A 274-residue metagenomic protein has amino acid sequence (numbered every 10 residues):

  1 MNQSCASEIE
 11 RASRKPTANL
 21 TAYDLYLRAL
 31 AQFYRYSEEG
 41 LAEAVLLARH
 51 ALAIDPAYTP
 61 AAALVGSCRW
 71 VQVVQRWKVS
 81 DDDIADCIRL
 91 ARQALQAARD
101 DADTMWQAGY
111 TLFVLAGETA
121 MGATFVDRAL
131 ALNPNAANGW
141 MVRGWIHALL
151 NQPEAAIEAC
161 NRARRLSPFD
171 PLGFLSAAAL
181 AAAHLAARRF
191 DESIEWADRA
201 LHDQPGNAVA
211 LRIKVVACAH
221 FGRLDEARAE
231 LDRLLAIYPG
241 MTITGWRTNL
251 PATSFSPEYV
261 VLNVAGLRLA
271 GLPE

Functional and structural regions predicted by a protein language model:
M1-H220: Acidic, proline/glycine-rich low-complexity intrinsically disordered segments
Q3, I237, G266: Conserved catalytic core of Hanks-type protein kinase domains
I9-K15, K78-V79, G240-F255: Acidic, Ser/Thr-rich low-complexity linear motifs
A61, F169, G240-M241, P273: A general structural signal for well-ordered secondary-structure junctions
R212-I213, A229-D232, V261: A generic structural signal for well-ordered alpha-helical surface patches
A219-T242: TPR/TPR-like (Sel1-like) alpha-helical repeat modules
I243-E274: Terminal, low-structured helical/coil segments at or just beyond the last alpha-helical repeat
